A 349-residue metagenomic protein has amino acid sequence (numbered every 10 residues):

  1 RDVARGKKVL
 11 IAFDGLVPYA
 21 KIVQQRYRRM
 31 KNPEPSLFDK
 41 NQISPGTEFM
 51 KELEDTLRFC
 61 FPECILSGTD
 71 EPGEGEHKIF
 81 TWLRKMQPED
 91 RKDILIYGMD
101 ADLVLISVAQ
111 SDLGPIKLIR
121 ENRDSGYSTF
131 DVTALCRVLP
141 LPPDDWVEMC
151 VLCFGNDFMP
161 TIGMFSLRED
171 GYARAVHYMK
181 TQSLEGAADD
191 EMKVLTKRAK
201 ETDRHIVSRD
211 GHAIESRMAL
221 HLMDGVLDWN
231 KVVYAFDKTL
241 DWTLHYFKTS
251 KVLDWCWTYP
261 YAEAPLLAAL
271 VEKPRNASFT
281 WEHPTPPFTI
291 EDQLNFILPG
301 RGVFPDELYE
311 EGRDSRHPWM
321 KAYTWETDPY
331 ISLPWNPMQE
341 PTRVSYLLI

Functional and structural regions predicted by a protein language model:
R1-I349: Noncatalytic, typically N-terminal accessory segments of nucleic acid-processing enzymes and closely related
